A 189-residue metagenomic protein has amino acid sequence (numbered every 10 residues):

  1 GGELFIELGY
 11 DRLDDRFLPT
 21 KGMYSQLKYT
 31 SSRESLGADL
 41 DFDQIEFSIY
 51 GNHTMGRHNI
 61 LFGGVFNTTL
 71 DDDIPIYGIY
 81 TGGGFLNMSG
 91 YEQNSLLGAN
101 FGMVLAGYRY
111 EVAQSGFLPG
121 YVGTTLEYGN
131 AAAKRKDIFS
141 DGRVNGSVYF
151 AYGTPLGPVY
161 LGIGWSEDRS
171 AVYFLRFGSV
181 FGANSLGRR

Functional and structural regions predicted by a protein language model:
G1-G120, T124, A132, L175-G182 (+1 more regions): C-terminal outer-membrane beta-barrel translocator/porin domains of Gram-negative envelope proteins and their
E127: Acidic/histidine-rich, metal-coordinating catalytic segments
R135-R189: C-terminal beta-signal and terminal closure region of outer-membrane beta-barrel proteins
